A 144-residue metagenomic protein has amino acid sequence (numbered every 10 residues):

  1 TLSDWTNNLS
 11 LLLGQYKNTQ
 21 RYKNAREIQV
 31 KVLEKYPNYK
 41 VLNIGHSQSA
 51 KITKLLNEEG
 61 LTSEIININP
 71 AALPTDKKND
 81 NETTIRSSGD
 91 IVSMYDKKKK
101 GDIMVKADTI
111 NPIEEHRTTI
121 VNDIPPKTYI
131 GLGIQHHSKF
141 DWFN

Functional and structural regions predicted by a protein language model:
T1-L42, L55, E59-E64, L73-N81 (+1 more regions): A conserved cap/lid and substrate-binding interface adjacent to the catalytic center of lipid-processing enzymes
I44-S49, T53: Gly/Ala-rich beta-loop-alpha elbow adjacent to hydrolase catalytic centers
T62-N144: The feature captures the conserved acid-bearing segment of alpha/beta-hydrolase catalytic domains
